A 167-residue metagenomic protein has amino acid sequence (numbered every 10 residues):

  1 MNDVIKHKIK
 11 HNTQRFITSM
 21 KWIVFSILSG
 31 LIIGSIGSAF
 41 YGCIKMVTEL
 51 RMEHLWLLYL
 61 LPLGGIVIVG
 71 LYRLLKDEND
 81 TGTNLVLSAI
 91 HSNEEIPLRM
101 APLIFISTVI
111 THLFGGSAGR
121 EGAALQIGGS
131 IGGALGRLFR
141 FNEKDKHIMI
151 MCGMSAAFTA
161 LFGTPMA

Functional and structural regions predicted by a protein language model:
M1-A167: Alpha-helical transmembrane segments and immediately membrane-proximal extracytoplasmic
